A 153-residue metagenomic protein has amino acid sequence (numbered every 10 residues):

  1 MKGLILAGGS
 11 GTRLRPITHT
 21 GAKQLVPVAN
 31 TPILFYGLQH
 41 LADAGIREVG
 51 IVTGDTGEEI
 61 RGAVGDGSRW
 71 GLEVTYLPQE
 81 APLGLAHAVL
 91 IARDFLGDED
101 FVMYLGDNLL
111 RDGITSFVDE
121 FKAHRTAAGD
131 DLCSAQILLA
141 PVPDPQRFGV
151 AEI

Functional and structural regions predicted by a protein language model:
M1, A22, L132-C133, R147-F148: A structure-centric signal for secondary-structure junctions around beta-strands
K2-I5, R13-P16, V26-P27, T31-L105 (+3 more regions): Conserved N-terminal catalytic core of the sugar/cofactor nucleotidyltransferase
G9, D107, P141: Active-site glycine-centered loops adjacent to acidic/histidine catalytic or metal-binding residues that shape
S10, G21, T56: A generic "binding-loop/recognition-motif" signal
S134-I153: Short beta-strand-to-loop element that shapes/binds the nucleotide-sugar donor at the catalytic cleft/hinge
